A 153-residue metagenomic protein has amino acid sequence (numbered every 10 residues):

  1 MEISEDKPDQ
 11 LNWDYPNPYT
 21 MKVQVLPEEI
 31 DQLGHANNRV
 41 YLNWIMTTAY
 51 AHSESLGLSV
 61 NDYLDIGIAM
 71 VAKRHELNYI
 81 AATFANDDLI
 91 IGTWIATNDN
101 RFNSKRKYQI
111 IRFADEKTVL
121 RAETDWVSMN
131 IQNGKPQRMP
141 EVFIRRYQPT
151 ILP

Functional and structural regions predicted by a protein language model:
E2-R74, M129-P153: Hot-dog-fold acyl-thioester-processing enzymes
Y19, V71-K73, L89-I90, S104 (+1 more regions): Hydrophobic core residues within well-ordered beta-strands of beta-rich domains
P27, Y108-I111, W126: Generic short beta-strand
I45, Y108, A122: Conserved GNAT-family N-acetyltransferase fold
H75-F113: Hydrophobic beta-sheet segments that form the core/acyl-binding groove of ACP/CoA-dependent acyl-chain-processing
A114-E116, Q132: Solvent-exposed strand-loop boundary residues in beta-sheet-rich modules
K117-V119, P136: Beta-sandwich strand segments
A122-T124, P140: Short hydrophobic alpha-helix segments
